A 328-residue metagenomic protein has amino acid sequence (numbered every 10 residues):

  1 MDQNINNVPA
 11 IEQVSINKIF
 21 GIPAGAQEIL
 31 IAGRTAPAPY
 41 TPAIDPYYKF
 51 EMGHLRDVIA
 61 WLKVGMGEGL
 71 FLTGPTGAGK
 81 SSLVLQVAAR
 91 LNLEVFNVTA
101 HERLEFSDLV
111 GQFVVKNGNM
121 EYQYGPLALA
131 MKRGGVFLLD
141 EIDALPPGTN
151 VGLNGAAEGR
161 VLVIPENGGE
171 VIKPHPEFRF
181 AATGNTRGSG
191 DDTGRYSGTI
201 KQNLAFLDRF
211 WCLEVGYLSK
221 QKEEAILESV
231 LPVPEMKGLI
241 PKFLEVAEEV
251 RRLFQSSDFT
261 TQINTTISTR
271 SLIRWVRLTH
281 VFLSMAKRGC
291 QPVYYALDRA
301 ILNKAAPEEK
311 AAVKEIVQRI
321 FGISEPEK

Functional and structural regions predicted by a protein language model:
M1-K328: C-terminal regulatory/interaction module of P-loop NTP-utilizing enzymes
